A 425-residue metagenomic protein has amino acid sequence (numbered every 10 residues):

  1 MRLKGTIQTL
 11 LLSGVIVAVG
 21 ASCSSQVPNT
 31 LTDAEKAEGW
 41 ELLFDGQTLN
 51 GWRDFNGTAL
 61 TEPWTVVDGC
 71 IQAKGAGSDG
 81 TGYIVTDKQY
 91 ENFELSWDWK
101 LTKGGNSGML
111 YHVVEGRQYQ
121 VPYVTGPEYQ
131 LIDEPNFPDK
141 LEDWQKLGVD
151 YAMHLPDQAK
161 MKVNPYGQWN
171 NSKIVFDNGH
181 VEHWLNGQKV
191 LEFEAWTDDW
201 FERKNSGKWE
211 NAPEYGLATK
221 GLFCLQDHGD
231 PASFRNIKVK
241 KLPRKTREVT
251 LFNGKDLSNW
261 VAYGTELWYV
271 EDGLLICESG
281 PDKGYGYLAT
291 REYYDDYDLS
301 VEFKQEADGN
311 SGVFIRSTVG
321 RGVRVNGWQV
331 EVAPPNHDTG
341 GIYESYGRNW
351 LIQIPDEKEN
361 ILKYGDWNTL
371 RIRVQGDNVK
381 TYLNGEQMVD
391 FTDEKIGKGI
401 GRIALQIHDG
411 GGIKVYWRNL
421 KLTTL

Functional and structural regions predicted by a protein language model:
M1-L11: Bacterial N-terminal signal peptides that target proteins for export
R2-L3, A18, S22: Short intrinsically disordered, low-complexity coil segments enriched in acidic
L10-G20: Bacterial N-terminal signal peptides
C23-L425: Carbohydrate-interacting regions of secretory-pathway proteins
